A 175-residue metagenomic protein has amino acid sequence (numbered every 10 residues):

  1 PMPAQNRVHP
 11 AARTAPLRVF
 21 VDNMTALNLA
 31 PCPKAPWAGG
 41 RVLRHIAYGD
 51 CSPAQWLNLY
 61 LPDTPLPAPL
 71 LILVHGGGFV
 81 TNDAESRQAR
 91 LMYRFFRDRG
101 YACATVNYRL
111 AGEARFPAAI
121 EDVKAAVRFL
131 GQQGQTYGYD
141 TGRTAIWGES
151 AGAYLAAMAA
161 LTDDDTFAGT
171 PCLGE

Functional and structural regions predicted by a protein language model:
H9-L66: N-terminal cap/lid segment of alpha/beta-hydrolase-fold proteins
P67-G77: Short beta-strand element of the alpha/beta-hydrolase
G76, Y101, Y108-L110: Active-site loop/turn elements of alpha/beta-hydrolase fold enzymes, especially the short glycine-/histidine-rich
G78-T81, C103, F129: Serine-hydrolase catalytic-loop signature spanning alpha/beta hydrolases and amidase-signature enzymes
D83-S86, R115-F116: Conserved catalytic-core motifs of eukaryotic protein kinase domains, centered on the activation segment
E85-A104: Short amphipathic alpha-helix adjacent to the substrate-entry channel of hydrolases
A125-E175: Primarily recognizes the serine-hydrolase "nucleophile elbow" in alpha/beta-hydrolase and SGNH/GDSL folds
